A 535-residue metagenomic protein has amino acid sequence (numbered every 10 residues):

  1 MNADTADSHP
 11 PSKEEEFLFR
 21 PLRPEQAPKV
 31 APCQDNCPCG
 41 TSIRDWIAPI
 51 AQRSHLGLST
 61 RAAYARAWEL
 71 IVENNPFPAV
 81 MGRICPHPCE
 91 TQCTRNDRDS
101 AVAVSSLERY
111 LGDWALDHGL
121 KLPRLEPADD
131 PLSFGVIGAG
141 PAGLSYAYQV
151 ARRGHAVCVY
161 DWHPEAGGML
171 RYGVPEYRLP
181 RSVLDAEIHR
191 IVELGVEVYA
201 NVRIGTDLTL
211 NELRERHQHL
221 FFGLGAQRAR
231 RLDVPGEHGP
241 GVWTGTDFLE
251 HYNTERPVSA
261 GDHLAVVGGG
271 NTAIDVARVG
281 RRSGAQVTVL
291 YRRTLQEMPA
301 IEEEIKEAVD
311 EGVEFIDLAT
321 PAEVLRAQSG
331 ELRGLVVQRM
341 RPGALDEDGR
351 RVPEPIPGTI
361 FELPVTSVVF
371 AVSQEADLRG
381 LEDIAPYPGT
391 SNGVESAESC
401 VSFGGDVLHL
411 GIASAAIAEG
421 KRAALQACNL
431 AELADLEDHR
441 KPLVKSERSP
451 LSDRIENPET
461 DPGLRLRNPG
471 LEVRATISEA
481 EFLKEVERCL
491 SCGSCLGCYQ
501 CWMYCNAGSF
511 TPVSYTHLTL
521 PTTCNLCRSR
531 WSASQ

Functional and structural regions predicted by a protein language model:
T5, P10, E15-E25, K306 (+5 more regions): Mid-to-C-terminal Rossmann-like scaffold of FAD/NAD(P)H-dependent oxidoreductases
E15-P32, Y64-P88, E479-S494: Immediate flanking context of iron-sulfur cluster ligation sites
D35, C39-L58, P88-D113, R467 (+1 more regions): Iron-sulfur (Fe-S) cluster-binding segments and ferredoxin-like electron-carrier domains, especially [2Fe-2S]
W46, H87-I137, R153, L184 (+5 more regions): FAD-binding core/adjacent interface of flavoenzyme oxidoreductases
V136-D161, Y199-R214, R228-R230, D247-E302 (+5 more regions): Rossmann-like dinucleotide/flavin-binding elements
A156-V159, H163-L194, V198, E250 (+2 more regions): Rossmann-like dinucleotide-binding cores of NAD(P)H-dependent redox enzymes
G205-E212, S329-I360: Conserved beta-strand-loop-beta-strand element in the redox core of flavoprotein oxidoreductases
T516-T522: Conserved small/polar residues in nucleotide/adenosyl-binding loops
